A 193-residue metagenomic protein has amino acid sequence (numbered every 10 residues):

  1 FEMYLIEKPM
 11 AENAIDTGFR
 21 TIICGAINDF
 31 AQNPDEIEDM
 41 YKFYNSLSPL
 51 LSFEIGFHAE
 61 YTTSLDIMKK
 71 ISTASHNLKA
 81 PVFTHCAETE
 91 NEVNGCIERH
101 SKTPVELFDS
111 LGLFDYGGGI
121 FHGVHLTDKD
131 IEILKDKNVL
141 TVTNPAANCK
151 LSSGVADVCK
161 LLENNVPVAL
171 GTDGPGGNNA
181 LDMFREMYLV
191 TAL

Functional and structural regions predicted by a protein language model:
Y4-V124: Metal-coordinating catalytic core of metallo-dependent amide/deamination hydrolases
K8, T62, T89-N91, H125-I131 (+2 more regions): Active-site environment of divalent metal-dependent phosphoester hydrolases
G25-F30, E88, P145-C149, G174-G176: Short, acidic/turn-prone active-site loops that include or flank metal/cofactor- and phosphate-binding residues
A31-D35, K150-A156, N179-L181: Short, charged, surface-exposed secondary-structure boundary motifs
S110-G117, C159-L193: His/Asp/Glu-enriched, well-ordered alpha-helical/loop segment that forms or immediately abuts the divalent-metal
G118-L126, N144-C149: Catalytic beta/alpha-barrel core
K135-V166, L170-T172: A conserved active-site cap/scaffold subdomain adjacent to cofactor or substrate pockets
